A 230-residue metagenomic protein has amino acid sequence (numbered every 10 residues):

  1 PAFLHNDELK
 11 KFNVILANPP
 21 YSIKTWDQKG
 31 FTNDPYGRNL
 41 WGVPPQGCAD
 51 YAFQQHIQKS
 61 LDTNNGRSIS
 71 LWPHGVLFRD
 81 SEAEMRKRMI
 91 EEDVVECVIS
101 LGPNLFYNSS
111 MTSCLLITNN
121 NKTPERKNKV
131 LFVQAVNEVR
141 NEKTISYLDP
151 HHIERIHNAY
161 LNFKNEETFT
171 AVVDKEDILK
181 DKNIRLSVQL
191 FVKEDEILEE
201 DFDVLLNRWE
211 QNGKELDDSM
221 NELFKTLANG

Functional and structural regions predicted by a protein language model:
A2-G230: A conserved structural/catalytic subdomain of Rossmann-like adenosyl-cofactor enzymes
